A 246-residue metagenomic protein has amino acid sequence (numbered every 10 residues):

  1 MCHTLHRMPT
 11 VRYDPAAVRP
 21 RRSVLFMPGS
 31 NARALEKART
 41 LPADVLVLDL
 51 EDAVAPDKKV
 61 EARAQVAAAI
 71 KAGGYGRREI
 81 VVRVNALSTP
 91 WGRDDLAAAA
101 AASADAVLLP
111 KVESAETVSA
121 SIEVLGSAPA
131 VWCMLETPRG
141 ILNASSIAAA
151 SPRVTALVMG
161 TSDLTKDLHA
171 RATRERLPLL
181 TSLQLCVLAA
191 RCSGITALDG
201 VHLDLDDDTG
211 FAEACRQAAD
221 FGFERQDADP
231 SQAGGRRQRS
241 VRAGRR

Functional and structural regions predicted by a protein language model:
C2-R246: Expand to "…catalyze enediolate/carbanion chemistry for C-C bond making/breaking, isomerization, decarboxylation
